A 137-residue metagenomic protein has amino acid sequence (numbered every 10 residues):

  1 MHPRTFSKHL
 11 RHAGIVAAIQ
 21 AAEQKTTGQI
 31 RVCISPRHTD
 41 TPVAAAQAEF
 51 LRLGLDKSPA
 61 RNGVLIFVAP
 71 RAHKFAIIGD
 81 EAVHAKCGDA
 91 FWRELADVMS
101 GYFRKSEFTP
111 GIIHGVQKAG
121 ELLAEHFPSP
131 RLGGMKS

Functional and structural regions predicted by a protein language model:
M1-S137: A structural boundary signal for the start of the first folded domain, especially the loop/turn and N-capping region
